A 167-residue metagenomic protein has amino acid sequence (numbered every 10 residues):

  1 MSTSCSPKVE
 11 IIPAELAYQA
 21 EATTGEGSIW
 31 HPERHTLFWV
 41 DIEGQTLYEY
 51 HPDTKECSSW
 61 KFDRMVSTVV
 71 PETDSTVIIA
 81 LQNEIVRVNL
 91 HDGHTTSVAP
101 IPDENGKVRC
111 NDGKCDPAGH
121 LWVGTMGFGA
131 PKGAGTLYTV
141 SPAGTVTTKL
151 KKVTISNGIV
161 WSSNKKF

Functional and structural regions predicted by a protein language model:
M1-P7: Bacterial Sec-dependent signal peptides at the C-terminal "C-region" and cleavage site
P13-Q19, K55-K61, T96-D103, T145-K151: A short beta-strand motif characteristic of beta-propeller blades
Q19-D53: Intrinsically disordered, low-complexity, positively charged segments
A20-R34, D63-I78, E104-H120, K149-F167: Beta-rich, blade/repeat-based domains predominating in secreted/periplasmic proteins but also intracellular
H31-P32, L37-I42, I78-N83, V123-P131 (+1 more regions): Conserved beta-strand positions in repeat-built beta-propeller and related beta-rich domains
T46-Y48, E84-V86, G135-Y138: A short loop-to-beta-strand structural motif that recurs across blades of beta-propeller domains
H51-K55, N89-G93, V140-G144: Short loop/turn segments that connect beta-strands within beta-propeller blades
V77-D116, G127, P131: Glycine/small-residue-rich loop that forms an oxyanion/phosphate-binding "nest" at active or ligand-binding sites
